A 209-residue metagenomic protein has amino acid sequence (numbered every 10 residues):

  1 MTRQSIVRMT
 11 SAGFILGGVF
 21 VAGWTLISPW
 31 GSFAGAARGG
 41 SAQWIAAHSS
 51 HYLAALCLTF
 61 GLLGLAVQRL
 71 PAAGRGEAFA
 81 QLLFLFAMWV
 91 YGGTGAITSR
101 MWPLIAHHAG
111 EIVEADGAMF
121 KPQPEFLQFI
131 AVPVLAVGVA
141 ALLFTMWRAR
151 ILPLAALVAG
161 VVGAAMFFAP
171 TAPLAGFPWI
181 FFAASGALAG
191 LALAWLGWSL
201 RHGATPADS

Functional and structural regions predicted by a protein language model:
M1-S209: Hydrophobic, aromatic-enriched alpha-helical segments typical of multi-pass transmembrane helices
